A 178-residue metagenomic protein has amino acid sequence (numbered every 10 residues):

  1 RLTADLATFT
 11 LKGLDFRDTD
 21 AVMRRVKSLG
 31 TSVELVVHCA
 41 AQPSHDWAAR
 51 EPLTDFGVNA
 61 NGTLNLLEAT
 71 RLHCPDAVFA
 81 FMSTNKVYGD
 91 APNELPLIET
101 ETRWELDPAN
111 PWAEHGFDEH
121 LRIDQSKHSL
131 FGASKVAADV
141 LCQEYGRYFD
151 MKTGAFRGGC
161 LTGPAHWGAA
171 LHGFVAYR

Functional and structural regions predicted by a protein language model:
R1-L161, H166: N-terminal Rossmann-like NAD(P)+-binding domain of SDR-like oxidoreductases, especially those catalyzing
L2, A176-Y177: Intrinsically disordered, low-complexity boundary segments flanking structured domains
N59, T63, L171-A176: Amphipathic alpha-helical segments in well-structured domains
